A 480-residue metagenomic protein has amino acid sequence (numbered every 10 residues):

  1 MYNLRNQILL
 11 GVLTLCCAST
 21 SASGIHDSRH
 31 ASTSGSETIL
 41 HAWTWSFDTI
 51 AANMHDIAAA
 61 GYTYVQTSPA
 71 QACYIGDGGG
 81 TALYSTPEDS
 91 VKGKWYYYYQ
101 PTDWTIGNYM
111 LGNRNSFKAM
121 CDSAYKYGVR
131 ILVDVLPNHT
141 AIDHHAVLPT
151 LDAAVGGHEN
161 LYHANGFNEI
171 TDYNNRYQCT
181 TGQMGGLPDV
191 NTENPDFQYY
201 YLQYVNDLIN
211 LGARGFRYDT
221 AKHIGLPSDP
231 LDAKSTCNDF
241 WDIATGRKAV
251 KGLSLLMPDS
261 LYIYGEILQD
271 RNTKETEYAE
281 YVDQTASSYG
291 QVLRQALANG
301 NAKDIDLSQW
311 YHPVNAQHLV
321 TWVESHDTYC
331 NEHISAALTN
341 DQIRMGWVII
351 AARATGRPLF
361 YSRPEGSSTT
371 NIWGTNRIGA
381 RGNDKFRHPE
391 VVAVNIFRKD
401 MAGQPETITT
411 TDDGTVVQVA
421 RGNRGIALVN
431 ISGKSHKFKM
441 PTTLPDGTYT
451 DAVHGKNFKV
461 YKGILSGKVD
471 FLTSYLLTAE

Functional and structural regions predicted by a protein language model:
Y2-L9: Bacterial N-terminal signal peptides that target proteins for export
L10-C17: Bacterial N-terminal signal peptides
S23-T38, A52-A58, Y62, P69-A70 (+4 more regions): Active-site-proximal helices and loops of the catalytic beta/alpha 8
T33-E37, C73-A119, G157-N191: Aromatic- and acidic-residue-enriched carbohydrate-binding clefts of CAZyme catalytic domains
I39-D48, L187-Y199: Active-site mouth loops of central-metabolism enzymes
W45, D56-A60, H144: Active-site-proximal N-terminal segment of extracellular/periplasmic enzymes that hydrolyze or transfer
A146-L148: Eukaryotic low-complexity intrinsically disordered regions
